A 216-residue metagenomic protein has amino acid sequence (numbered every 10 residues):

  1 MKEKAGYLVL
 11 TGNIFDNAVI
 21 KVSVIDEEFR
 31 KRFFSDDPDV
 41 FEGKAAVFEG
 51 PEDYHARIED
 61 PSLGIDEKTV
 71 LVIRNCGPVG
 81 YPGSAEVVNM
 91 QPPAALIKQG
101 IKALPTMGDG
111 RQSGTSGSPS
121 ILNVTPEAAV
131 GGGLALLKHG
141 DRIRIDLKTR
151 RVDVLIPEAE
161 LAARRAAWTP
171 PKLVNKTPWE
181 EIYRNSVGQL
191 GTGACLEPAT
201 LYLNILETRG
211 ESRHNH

Functional and structural regions predicted by a protein language model:
M1-H216: Feature captures the catalytic cores and cofactor-binding loops of soluble hydro-lyases/lyases that act on carboxylate
